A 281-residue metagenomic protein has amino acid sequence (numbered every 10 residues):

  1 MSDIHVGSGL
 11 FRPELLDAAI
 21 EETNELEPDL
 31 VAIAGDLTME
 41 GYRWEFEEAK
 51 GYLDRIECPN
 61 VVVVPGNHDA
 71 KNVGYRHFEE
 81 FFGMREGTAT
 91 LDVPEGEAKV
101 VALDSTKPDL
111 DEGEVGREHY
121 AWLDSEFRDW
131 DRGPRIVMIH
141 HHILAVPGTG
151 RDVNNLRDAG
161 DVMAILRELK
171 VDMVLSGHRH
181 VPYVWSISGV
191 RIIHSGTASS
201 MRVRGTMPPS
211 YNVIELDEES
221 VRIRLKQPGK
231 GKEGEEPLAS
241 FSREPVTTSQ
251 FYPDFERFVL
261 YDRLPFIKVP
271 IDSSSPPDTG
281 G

Functional and structural regions predicted by a protein language model:
M1-E48, Y52-D54: N-terminal active-site segment of His-dependent metallophosphoesterases
M1-S2, L30-D36, N60-N67, D104 (+3 more regions): Active-site neighborhood of phospho(di)ester-bond hydrolases with catalytic His/Asp-centered motifs
V6-L10, M39-W44, N67-Y75, P108-D111 (+3 more regions): Active-site environment of divalent metal-dependent phosphoester hydrolases
E14, V190-D272: Binuclear metal-dependent phosphoesterase catalytic core
T23-E27, R128-G133, E168: Glycine-rich phosphate-binding loop signature in dinucleotide/nucleotide-binding domains
R43-D129, D161-R167, V213: Extended active-site neighborhood of metal-dependent phosphoesterases/phosphodiesterases
W130-G148: Short acidic, glycine-rich surface-loop motifs adjacent to enzyme active sites
T149-R224: Conserved beta-sheet core of the metallophosphoesterase superfamily
